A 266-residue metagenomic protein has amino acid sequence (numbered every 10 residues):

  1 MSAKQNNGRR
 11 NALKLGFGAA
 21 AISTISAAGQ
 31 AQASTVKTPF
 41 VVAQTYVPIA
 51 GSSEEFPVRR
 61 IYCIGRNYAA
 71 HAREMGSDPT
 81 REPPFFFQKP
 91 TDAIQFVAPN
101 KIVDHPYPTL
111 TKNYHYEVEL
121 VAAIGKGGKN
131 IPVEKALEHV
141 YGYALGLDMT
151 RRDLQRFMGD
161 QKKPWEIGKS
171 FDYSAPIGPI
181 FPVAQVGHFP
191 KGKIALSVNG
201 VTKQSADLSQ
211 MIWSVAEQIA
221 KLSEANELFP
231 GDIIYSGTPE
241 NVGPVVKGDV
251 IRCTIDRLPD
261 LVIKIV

Functional and structural regions predicted by a protein language model:
S2-A20: N-terminal secretory signal peptides and thylakoid transit peptides that target proteins across membranes
I22-S26: Hydrophobic h-region of N-terminal signal peptides that target proteins for export in Gram-negative bacteria
G29-A33: Boundary at the C-terminal end of the N-terminal hydrophobic targeting segment
S34-E55, A98-P99, R152-V266: Catalytic-pocket segment enriched in acidic/His residues
S34-I131, K135: Extended, compositionally biased flexible segments
R81-P83, P90, Y116-L120, H139-L145 (+3 more regions): A generic structural signal for short beta-strands and their flanking turns/coil linkers
V118-L120, I124-K126, A144-M149, F181 (+2 more regions): Short, structured patches in soluble enzyme cores that scaffold and shape functional sites
N130-P164: Hydrophobic, well-structured mid-protein blocks that either form specific transmembrane helices
